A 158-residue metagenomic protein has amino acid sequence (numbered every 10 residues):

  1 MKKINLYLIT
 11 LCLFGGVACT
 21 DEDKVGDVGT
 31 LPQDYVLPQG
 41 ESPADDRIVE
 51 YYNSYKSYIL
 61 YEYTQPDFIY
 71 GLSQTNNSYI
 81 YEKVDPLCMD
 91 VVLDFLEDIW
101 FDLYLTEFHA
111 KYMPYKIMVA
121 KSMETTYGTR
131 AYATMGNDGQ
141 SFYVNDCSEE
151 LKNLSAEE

Functional and structural regions predicted by a protein language model:
M1-I4: Positively charged n-region of N-terminal signal peptides that target proteins for export
Y7-L8, T126, L151: A broad, structure-centric signal for solvent-exposed, well-ordered loop/edge residues that line or flank functional
I9-L13: Hydrophobic helical h-region of N-terminal Sec-dependent signal peptides in bacterial secretory/periplasmic proteins
G15-A18: C-terminal motif of bacterial Sec signal peptides marking the signal peptidase cleavage site
T20-E107: Acidic/polar, low-complexity intrinsically disordered N-terminal segments immediately downstream of a Sec signal
S73-Y79, D138-D146: Glycine-rich, often proline-containing surface loops adjacent to acidic residues and nearby aromatics that form
P86-Q140: Auxiliary, metal-adjacent structural segments of Zn-dependent hydrolase domains
V144-E158: Active-site recognition of the HExxH zinc-binding catalytic motif
